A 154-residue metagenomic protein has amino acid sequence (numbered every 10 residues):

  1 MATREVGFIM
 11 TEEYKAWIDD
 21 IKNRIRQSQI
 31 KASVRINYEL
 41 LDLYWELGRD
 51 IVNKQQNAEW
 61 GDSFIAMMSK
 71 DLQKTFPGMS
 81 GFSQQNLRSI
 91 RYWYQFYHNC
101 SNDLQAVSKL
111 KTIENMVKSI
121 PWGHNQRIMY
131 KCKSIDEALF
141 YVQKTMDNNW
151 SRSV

Functional and structural regions predicted by a protein language model:
M1-V154: Basic, low-complexity intrinsically disordered segments
